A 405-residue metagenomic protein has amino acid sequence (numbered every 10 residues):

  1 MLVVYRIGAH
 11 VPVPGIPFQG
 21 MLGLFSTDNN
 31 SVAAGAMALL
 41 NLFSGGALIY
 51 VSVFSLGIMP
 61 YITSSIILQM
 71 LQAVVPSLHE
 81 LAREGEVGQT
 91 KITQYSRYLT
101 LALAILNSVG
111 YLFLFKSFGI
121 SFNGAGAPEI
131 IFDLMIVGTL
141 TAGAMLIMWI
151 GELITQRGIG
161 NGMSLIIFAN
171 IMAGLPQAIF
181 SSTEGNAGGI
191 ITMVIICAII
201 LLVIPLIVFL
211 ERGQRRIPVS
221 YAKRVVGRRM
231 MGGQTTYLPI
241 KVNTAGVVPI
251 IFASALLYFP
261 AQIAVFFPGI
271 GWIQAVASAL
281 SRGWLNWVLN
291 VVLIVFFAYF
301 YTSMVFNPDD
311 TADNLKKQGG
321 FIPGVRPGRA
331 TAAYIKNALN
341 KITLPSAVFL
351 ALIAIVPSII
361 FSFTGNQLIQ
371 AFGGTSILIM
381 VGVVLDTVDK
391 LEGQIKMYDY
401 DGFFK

Functional and structural regions predicted by a protein language model:
M1-E80, V87-K405: N-terminal cationic and glycine-rich segments that engage phosphates or anionic surfaces
